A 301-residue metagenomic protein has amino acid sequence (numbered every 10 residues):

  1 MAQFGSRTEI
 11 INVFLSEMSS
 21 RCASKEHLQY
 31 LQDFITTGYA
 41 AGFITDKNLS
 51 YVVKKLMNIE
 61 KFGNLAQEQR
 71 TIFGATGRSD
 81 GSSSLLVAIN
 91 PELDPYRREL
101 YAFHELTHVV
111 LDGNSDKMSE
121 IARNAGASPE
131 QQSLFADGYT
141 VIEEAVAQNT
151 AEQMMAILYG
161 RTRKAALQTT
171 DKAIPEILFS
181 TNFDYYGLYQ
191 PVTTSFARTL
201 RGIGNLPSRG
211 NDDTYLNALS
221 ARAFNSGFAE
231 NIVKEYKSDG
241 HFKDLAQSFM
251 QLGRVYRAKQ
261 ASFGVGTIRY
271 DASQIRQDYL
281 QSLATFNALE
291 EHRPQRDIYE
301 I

Functional and structural regions predicted by a protein language model:
G5-R7, K172-I301: Pan-zinc metallopeptidase signature
I10-P95, D116: Auxiliary, metal-adjacent structural segments of Zn-dependent hydrolase domains
S84-N90, Y101-A102, A125-G126: N-terminal uDENN/longin-like adaptor modules and analogous extended polar/low-complexity scaffolding regions in large
P95, E99, Y139, Y185: Residue-level marker of regulatory loop/turn positions in helix-turn-helix DNA-binding domains and in histidine
R97-K117, E144, Q148, E152: Active-site recognition of the HExxH zinc-binding catalytic motif
E99, D112-E120, M155-K164, G204-R209: Short, solvent-exposed secondary-structure capping/transition elements
L106, G113-I121, P129-A136: Nucleic-acid nuclease catalytic cores
G126-F183: Post-HExxH zinc-binding segment in Zn-dependent metallohydrolases
